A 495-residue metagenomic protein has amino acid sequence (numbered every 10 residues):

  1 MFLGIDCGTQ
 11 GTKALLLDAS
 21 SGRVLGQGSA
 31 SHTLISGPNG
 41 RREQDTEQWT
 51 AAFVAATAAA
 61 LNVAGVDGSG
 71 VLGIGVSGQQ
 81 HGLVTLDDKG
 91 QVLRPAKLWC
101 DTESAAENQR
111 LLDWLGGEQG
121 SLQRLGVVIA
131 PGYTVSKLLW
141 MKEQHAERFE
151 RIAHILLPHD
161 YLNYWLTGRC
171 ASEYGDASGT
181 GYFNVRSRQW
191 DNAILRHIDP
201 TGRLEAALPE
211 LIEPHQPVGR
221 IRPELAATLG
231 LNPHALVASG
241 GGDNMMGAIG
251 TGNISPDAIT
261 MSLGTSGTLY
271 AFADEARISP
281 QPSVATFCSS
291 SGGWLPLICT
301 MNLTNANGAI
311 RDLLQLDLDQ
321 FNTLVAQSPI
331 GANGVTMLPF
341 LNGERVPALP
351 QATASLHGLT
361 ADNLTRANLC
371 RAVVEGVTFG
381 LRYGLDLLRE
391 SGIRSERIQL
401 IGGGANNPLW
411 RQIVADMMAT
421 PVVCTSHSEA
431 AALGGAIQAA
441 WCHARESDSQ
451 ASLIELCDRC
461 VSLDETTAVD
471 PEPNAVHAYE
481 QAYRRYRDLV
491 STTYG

Functional and structural regions predicted by a protein language model:
M1-R94, Q123, R151, A226-A227 (+5 more regions): N-terminal glycine/serine-rich phosphate-binding loop of ATP-dependent small-molecule kinases, especially carbohydrate
L3-I5, L112-V128, Y133, L139-A171 (+4 more regions): Active-site core segments that coordinate phosphate-bearing ligands/cofactors across diverse enzyme families
T9, S21, S104, M246 (+1 more regions): Short, glycine/acidic-enriched loop or turn micro-motifs at the edges of active sites
K13-L15, G82, G179, I259 (+1 more regions): Conserved beta-strand and immediately adjacent loop positions that scaffold enzyme active sites
G22, D45, I74, D101 (+3 more regions): Residue-level signal for inorganic ion chemistry
R23, A30-T33, W99, A177 (+3 more regions): A generic structural motif
A30, K97-S104, A177, T265-G267 (+1 more regions): Short, acidic/turn-prone active-site loops that include or flank metal/cofactor- and phosphate-binding residues
N62-W99, V127-G132, N163-N184, E210-H215: Short beta-strand-loop/turn "lid" adjacent to the catalytic site in phosphate-handling enzymes
